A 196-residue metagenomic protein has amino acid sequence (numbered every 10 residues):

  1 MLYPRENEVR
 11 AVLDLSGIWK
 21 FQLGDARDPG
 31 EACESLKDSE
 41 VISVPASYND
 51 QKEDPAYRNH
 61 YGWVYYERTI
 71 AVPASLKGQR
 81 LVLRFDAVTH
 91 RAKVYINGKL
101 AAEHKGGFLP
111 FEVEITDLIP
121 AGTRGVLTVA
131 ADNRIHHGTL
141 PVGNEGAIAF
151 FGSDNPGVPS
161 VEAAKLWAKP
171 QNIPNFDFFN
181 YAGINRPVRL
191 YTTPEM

Functional and structural regions predicted by a protein language model:
M1-E34: Hydrophobic alpha-helical membrane-insertion signals
L2-Y3, N49-E53, M196: Short glycine/threonine/proline-enriched tight-turn/helix- or strand-capping micro-motif at secondary-structure
P4-E6, K20-G24, H60-M196: Accessory beta-strand-rich segments of carbohydrate-active enzymes
V9, L13-L15, L36-D38, V44 (+2 more regions): A short, polar/charged loop/turn motif at coil->beta-strand junctions and beta-hairpin connectors
W19, G30-S43, N49-K52: Extracellular glycan-recognition surfaces and repeat-rich motifs
P45-A46, A164: A short alpha-helix capping/helix-coil boundary motif
